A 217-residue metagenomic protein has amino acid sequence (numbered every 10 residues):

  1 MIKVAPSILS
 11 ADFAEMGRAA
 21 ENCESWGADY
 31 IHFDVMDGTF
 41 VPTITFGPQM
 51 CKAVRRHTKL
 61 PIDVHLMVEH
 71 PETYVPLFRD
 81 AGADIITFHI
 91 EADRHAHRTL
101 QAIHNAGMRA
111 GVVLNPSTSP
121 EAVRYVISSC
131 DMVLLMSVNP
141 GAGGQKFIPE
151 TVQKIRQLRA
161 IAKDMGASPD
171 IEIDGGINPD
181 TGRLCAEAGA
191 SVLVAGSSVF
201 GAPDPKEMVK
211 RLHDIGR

Functional and structural regions predicted by a protein language model:
M1-T87, A92-H95, A102, R109-A110 (+8 more regions): Conserved N-terminal beta1-alpha1 strand-loop-helix module at the mouth
D84-E91, A186-A195: Short, electropositive alpha-helical surface patch
L100-A102, T118: Predominantly soluble domains enriched in secretory-pathway, periplasmic, or organellar proteins
V113-S117: Short gly/ser/thr-rich secondary-structure transition/capping motifs
V138-G141: Short glycine-rich anion-binding loops that position phosphate/pyrophosphate groups of nucleotides and phosphorylated
I173-G176, V194-S198: Glycine-rich beta-strand-to-loop/alpha-helix junction loops that act as flexible
G176-A188: Acidic, divalent-metal-coordinating active-site segment for phosphoryl/phosphodiester hydrolysis, typified by short
